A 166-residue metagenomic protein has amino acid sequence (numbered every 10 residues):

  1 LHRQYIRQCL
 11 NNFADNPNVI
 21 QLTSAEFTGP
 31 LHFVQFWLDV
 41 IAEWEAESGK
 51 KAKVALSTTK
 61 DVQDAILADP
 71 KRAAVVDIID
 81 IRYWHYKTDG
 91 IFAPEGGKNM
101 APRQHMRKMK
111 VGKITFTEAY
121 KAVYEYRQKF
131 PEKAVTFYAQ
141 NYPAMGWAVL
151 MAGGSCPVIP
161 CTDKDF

Functional and structural regions predicted by a protein language model:
L1: Aromatic- and acidic-residue-enriched carbohydrate-binding clefts of CAZyme catalytic domains
D15-F166: Extracellular glycoside hydrolase catalytic/binding regions
